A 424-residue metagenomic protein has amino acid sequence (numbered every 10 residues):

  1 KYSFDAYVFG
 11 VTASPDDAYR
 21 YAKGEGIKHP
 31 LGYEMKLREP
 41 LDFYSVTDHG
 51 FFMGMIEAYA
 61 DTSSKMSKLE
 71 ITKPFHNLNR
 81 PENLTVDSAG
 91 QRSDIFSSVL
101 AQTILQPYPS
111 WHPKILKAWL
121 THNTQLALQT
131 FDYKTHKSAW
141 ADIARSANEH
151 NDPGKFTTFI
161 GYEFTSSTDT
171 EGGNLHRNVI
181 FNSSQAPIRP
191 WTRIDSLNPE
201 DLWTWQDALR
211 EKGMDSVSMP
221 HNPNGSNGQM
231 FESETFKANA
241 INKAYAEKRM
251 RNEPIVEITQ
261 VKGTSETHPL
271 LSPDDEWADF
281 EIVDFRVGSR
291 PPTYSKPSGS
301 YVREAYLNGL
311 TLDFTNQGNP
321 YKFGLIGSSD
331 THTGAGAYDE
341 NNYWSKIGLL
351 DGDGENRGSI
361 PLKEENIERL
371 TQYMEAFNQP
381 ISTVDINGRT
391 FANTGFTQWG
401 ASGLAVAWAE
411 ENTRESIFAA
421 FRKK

Functional and structural regions predicted by a protein language model:
K1-K424: Extended, charged catalytic domains and RNA/DNA-binding interfaces, predominantly in divalent-metal-using enzymes
